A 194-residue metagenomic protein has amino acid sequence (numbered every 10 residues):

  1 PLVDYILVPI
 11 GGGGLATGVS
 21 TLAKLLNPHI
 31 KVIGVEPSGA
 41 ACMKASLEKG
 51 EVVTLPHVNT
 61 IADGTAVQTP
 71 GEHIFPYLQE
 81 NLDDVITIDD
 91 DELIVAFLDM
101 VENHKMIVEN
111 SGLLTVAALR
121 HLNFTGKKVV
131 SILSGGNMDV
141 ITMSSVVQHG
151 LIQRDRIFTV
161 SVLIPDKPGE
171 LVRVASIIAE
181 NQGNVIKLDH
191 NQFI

Functional and structural regions predicted by a protein language model:
P1-D4, G71-K127: Active-site-adjacent helical/loop segments in soluble small-molecule enzymes
D4-P9, L26-G39: Short, acidic/small-residue loops that bind anionic groups at enzyme active sites
I6-L7, G13, V32, T65 (+5 more regions): Buried hydrophobic positions in well-ordered alpha/beta secondary-structure cores of metabolic enzymes
P9-S20, A40-K44, S111-L119, I132 (+1 more regions): Short glycine/serine/threonine-rich phosphate/pyrophosphate-binding segments that cradle anionic phosphate groups
L22, C42-L55, I74, S144-H149: Active-site-proximal loop->helix
V35-E36, T87-D89, E109, I186-I194: Beta-strand->loop->alpha-helix junctions that form or flank phosphate-binding loops in nucleotide-handling enzymes
E51-T65: N-terminal glycine-rich dinucleotide-binding loop that anchors FAD/FMN and/or NAD(P) in oxidoreductases
T142-I194: A conserved regulatory-domain signal marking ACT and ACT-like small-molecule sensing domains and adjacent regulatory
